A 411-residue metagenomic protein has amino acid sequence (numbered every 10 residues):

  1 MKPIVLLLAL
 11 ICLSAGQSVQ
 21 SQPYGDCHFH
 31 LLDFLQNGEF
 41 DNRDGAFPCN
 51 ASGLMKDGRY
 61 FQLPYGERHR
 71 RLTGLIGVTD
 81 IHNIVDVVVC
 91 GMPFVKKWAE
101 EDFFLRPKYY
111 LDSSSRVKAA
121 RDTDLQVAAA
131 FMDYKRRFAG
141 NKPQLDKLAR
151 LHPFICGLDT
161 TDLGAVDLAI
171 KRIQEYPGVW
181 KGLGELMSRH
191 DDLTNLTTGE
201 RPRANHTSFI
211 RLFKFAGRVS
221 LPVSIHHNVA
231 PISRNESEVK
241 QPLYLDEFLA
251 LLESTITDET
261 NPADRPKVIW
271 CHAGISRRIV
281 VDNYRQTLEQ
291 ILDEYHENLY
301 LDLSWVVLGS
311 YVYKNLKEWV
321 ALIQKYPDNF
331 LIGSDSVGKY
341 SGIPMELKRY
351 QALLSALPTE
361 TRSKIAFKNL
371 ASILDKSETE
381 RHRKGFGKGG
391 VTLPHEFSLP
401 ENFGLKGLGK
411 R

Functional and structural regions predicted by a protein language model:
I4-L13: Sec-dependent N-terminal signal peptides
Q17-Q22: Boundary of Sec targeting at the N-terminus
P23-C27, L31, L35-D86, P327-L331 (+1 more regions): Mid-to-C-terminal alpha-helical segments outside catalytic/metal-binding sites
G25-F29, D86-V89, L151-I155, G182-E185 (+4 more regions): Hydrophobic faces of well-ordered beta-strands that scaffold small-molecule active sites in alpha/beta enzyme cores
L32-F34, F94-K97, T160-T161, R189-D192 (+4 more regions): Active-site environment of divalent metal-dependent phosphoester hydrolases
A46-H69, I76-D102, L111-R116, A149-L158 (+1 more regions): Divalent metal-dependent hydrolysis catalytic cores, especially in the metallo-beta-lactamase
K97-E238, W305: Active-site gating/metal-coordination segments in enzymes
K135, A139, P143-Q144, H190 (+1 more regions): Catalytic pocket-lining loop regions of alpha/beta-barrel enzymes, especially the amidohydrolase/enolase/GH5 lineages
